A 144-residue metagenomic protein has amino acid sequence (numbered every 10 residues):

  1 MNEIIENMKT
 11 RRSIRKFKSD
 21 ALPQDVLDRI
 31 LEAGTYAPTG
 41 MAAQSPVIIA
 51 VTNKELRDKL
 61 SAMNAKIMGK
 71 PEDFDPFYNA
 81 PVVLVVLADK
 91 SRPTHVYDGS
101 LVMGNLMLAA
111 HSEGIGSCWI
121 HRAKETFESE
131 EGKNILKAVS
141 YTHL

Functional and structural regions predicted by a protein language model:
M1-V82: N-terminal amphipathic, basic helical "cap/leader" segment at the start of enzyme domains
R12, A88-K90: Short, histidine-centered active-site or binding-site loop motifs used for metal coordination, general acid-base
G34, K90-L136: Small-aliphatic-rich amphipathic alpha-helix that forms the alpha element of a beta-alpha
K66-I67, I135-A138: Short, hinge-like loop/turn segments at secondary-structure boundaries
V83-L87: Active-site-flanking beta-strand signature of metal-NTP-handling nucleotidyl enzymes and homologous cyclase-like
T142-H143: Conserved small/polar residues in nucleotide/adenosyl-binding loops
